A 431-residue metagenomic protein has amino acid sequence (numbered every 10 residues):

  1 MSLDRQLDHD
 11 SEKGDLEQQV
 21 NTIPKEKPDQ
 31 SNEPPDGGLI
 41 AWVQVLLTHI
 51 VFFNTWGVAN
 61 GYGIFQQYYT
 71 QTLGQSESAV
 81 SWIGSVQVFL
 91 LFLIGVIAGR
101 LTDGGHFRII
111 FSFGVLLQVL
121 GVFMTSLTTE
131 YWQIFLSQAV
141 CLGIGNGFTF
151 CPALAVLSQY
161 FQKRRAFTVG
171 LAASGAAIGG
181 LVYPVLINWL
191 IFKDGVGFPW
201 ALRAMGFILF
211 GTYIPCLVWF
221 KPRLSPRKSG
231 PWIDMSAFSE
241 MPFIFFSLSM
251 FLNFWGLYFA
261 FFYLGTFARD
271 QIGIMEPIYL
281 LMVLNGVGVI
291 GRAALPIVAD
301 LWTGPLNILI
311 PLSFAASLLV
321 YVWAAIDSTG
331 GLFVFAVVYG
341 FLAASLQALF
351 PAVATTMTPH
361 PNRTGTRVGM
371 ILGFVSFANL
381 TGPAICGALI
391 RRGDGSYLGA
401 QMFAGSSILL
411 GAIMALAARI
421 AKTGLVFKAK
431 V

Functional and structural regions predicted by a protein language model:
M1-G38, A421-V431: Intrinsically disordered, low-complexity terminal tails of fungal membrane proteins
H49, F53, G121-V122, W132-T149 (+4 more regions): Hydrophobic core of transmembrane alpha-helices in multi-pass small-molecule transporters, especially MFS/SLC-type
N54, V58-Y69, E240-A299, L306 (+4 more regions): Extracytoplasmic gate region of multi-pass secondary transporters
Y69, A139, N146-F161, T168-V169 (+3 more regions): Intracellular juxtamembrane helix-capping segments at the cytosolic ends of symmetry-related transmembrane helices
L93-F107, G291-G304, I390: Helix-to-loop junctions at the C-terminal end of transmembrane segments in multipass secondary transporters
L93-Q133: Conserved MFS/SLC helix-loop-helix module at the cytosolic interface between two early adjacent transmembrane helices
I109-F123, N307-V322: Structural signature of the two symmetry-related core transmembrane helices
T358-G395, A404: A late C-terminal transmembrane helix in Major Facilitator Superfamily
